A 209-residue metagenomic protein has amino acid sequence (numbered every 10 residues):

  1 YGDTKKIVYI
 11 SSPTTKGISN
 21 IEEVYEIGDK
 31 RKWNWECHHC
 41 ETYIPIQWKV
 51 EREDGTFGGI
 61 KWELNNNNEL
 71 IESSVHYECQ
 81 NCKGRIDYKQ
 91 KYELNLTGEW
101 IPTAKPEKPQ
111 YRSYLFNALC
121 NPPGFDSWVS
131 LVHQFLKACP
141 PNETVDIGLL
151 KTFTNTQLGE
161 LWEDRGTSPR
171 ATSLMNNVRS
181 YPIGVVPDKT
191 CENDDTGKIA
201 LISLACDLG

Functional and structural regions predicted by a protein language model:
Y1-T172, I183-G209: Short, flexible loop motifs at catalytic/binding sites
N176: C-terminal extracytoplasmic interaction modules
